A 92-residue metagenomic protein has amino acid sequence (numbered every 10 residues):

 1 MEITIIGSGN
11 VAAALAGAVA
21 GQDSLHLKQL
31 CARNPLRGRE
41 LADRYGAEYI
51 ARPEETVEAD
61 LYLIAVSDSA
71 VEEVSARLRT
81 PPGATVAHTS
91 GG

Functional and structural regions predicted by a protein language model:
M1-I50: NAD(P)+-binding Rossmann beta1-loop-alpha1 motif at the extreme N-terminus of oxidoreductases
P35, R44-G92: Rossmann-like NAD(P)(H) cofactor-binding subdomain of soluble oxidoreductases
